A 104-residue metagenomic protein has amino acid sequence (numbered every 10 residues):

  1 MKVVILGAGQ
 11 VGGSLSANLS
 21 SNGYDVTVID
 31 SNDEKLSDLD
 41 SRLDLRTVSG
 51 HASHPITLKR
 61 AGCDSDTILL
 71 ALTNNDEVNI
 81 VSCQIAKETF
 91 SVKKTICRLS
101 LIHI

Functional and structural regions predicted by a protein language model:
M1-I102: Cytosolic regulatory regions of ion transport systems
